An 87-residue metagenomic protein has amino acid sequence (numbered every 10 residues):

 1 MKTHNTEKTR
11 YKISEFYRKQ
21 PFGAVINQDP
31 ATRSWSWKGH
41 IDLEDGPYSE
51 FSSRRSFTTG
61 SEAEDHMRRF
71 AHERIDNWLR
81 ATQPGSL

Functional and structural regions predicted by a protein language model:
M1-G23: Negatively charged, low-complexity tracts enriched in Asp/Glu with abundant Ser/Thr
T6-E7, A24-Q28, G46-P47, R68: Alpha-helical interaction segments
G23-A24, G39, A71: Small side chains
N27-A31, R55-T58: A short, sequence-level motif marking secondary-structure junctions
D29-E50: Short aromatic-glycine-(Arg/Gly/Cys) micro-motifs in beta-strand/loop hairpins
G46-L87: Mixed-charge, Lys/Arg-enriched low-complexity segments
